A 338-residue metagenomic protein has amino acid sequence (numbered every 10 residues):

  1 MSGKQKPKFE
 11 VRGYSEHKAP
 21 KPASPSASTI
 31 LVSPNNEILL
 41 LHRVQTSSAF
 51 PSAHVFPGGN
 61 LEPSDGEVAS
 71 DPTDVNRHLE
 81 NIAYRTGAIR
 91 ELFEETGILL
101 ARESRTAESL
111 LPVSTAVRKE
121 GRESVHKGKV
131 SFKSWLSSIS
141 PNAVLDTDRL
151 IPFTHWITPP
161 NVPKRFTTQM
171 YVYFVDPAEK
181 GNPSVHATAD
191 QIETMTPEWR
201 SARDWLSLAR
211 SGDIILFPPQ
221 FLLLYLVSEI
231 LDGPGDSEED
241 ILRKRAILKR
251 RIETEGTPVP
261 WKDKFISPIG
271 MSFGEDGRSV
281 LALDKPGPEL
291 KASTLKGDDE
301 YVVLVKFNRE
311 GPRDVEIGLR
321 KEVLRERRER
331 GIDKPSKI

Functional and structural regions predicted by a protein language model:
M1-I338: N-terminal leader/linker segments that precede catalytic domains of diphosphate-processing enzymes
